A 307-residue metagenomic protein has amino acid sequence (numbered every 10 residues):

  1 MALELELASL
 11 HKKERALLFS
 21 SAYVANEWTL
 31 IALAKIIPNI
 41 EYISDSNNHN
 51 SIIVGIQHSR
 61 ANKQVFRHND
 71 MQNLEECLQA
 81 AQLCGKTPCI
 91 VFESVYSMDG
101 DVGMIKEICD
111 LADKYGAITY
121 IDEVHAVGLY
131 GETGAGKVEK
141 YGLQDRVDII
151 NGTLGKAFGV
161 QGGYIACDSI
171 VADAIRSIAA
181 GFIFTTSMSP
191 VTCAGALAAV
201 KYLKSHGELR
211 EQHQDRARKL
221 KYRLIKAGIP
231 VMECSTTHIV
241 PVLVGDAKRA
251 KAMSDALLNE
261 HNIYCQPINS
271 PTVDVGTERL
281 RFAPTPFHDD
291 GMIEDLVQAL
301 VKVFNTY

Functional and structural regions predicted by a protein language model:
M1-S21: Conserved N-terminal alpha-helix of the aminotransferase class I/II PLP-enzyme fold
S9, N259-E260, T272-Y307: PLP-dependent enzyme catalytic core of the Aspartate aminotransferase-like
A32-N50: Conserved PLP-anchoring active-site segment centered on the Schiff-base-forming lysine
Q64, H68-I121: Active-site phosphate-binding strand-loop segment of PLP-dependent enzymes
E139-A174: Active-site PLP attachment segment
S187-H206, Q212, R216, I225: Structural motif of enzymes handling amino- and sulfur-group chemistry
R210-K221, I225-N262, T277, P284-P286: Conserved PLP-binding catalytic core of the aspartate aminotransferase-like
